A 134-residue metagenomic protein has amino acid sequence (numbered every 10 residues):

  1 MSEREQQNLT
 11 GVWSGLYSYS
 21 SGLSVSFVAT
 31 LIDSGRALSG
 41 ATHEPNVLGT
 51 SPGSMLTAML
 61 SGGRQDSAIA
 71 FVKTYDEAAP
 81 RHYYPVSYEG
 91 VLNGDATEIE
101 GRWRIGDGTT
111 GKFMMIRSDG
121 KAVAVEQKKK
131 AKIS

Functional and structural regions predicted by a protein language model:
M1-S134: Central antiparallel beta-sheet cores of small beta-barrel/beta-sandwich binding domains
